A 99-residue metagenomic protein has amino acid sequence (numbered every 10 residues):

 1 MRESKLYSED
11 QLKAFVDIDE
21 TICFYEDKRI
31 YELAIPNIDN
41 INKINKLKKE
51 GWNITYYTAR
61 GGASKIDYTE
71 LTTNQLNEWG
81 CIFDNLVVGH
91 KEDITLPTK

Functional and structural regions predicted by a protein language model:
M1-K99: Catalytic phosphate/metal-binding cores of nucleic-acid and nucleotide-processing enzymes, i.e., regions that mediate
